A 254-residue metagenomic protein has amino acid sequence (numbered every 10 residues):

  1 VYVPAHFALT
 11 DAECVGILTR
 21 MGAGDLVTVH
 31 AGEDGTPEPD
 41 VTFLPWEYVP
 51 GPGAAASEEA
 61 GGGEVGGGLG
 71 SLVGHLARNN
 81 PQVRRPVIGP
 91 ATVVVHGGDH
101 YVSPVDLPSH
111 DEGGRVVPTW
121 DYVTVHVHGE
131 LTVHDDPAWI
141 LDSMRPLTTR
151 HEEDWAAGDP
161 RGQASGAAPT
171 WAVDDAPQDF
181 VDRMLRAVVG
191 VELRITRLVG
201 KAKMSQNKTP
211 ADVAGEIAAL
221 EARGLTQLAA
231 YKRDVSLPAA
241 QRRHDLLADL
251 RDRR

Functional and structural regions predicted by a protein language model:
V1-G22: Hydrophobic, proline/glycine-rich low-complexity stretches
E13, T28-G35, Q82-V83, G113-V116 (+1 more regions): Catalytic micro-motifs at enzyme active sites that drive phosphoryl/nucleotidyl and oxygen chemistry
R20, D40, G68, V87-I88 (+2 more regions): A short, structural micro-pattern
M21-R78, V93, P104: Short beta-strand segments
G32, P50-P52, N80, D99-Y101 (+2 more regions): Short loop/turn segments at secondary-structure transitions that flank enzyme active sites
V65, A77-S143: Short, structured beta-strand-loop surface elements
V73, T92, H128, G190-R194: Beta-strand secondary-structure signal
T132-R254: C-terminal edge-of-domain segments
